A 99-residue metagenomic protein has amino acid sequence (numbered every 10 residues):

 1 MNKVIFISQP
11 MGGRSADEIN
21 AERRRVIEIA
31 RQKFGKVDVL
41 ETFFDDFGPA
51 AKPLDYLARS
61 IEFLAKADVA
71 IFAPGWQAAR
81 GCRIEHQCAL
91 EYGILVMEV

Functional and structural regions predicted by a protein language model:
M1-V99: Conserved catalytic or regulatory cores that recognize and/or transform ribose-phosphate-containing ligands
